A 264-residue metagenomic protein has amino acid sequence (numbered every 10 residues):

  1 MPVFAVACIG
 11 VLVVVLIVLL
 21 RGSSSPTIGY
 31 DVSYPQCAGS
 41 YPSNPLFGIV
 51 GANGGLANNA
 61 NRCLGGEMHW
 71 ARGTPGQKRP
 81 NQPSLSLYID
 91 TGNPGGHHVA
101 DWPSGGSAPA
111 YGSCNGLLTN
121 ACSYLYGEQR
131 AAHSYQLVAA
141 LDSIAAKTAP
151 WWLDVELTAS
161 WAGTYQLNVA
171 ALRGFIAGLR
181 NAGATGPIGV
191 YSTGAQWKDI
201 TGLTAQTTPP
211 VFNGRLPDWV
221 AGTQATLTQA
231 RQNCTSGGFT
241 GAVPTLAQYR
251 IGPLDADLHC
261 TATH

Functional and structural regions predicted by a protein language model:
M1-C8: N-terminal Sec-pathway targeting helices
F4, S33, N59, P109-A110 (+3 more regions): Secretory pathway export signals and precursors
V13-P26: C-terminal region of N-terminal signal peptides and the immediate post-cleavage residues of exported proteins
S24-S113: N-terminal carbohydrate-binding/catalytic regions of secreted carbohydrate-active enzymes
S25-I49, G127-W152, E156-H264: Surface-exposed substrate-engagement region within the catalytic domains of secreted or surface-exposed extracellular
N53-A57, P94-G95, S107-G127, D154-Y165: Surface-exposed cleft-lining segments at the edges of enzyme active sites
A100-C122, G202-F212, Q229: Surface-exposed intrinsically disordered loops and tails
